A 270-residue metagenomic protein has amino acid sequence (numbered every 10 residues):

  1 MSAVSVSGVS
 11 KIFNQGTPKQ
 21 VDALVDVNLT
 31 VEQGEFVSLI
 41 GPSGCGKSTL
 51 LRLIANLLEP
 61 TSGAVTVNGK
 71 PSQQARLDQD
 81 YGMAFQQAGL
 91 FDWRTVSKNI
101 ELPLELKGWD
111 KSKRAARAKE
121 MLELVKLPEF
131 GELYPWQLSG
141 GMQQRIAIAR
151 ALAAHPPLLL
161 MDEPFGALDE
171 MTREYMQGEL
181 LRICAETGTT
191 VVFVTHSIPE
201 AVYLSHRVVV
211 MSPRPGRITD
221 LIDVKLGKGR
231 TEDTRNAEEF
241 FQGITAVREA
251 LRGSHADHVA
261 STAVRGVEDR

Functional and structural regions predicted by a protein language model:
I40-P42: The feature captures the beta-strand-to-loop junction immediately N-terminal to the Walker
A55: Helix-to-loop junction immediately C-terminal to a conserved catalytic motif
G63-Q73, R117: Conserved ABC transporter NBD signature motif
R94-L102: Short coil-to-helix segment of the ABC ATPase nucleotide-binding domain corresponding to the Q-loop/switch region
E105, S112-F130, R182: Conserved ABC ATPase "signature" region
L133-W136, A154: Conserved signature/switch motifs of ABC ATPase nucleotide-binding domains
I148: Hydrophobic anchor residue at the start of the ABC signature
L159-D162: Catalytic Walker B motif of ABC-type/P-loop ATPase nucleotide-binding domains
